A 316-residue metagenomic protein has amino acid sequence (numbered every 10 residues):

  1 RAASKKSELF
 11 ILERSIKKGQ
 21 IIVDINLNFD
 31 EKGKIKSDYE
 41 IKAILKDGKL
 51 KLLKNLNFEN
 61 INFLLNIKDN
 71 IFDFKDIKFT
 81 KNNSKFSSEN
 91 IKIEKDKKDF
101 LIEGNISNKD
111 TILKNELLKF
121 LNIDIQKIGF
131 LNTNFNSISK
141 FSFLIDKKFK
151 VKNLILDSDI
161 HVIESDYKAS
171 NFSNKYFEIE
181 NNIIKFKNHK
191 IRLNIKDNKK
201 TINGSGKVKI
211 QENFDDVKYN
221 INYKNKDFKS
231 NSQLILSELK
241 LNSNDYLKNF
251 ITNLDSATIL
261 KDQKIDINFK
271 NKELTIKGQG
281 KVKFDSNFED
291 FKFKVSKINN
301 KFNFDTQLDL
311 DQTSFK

Functional and structural regions predicted by a protein language model:
R1-K316: Membrane-proximal interfacial segments on either side of biological membranes
